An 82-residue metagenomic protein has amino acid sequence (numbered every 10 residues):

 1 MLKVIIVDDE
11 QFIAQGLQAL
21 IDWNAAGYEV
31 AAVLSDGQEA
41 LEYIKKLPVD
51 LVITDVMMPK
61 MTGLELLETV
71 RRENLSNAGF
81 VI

Functional and structural regions predicted by a protein language model:
V4-I5, L47-I53: Active-site beta3 strand of CheY-like receiver
D8: Conserved acidic carboxylate
Q11-A32: Two-component/phosphorelay signaling modules centered on CheY-like receiver
D36-E39, T62-E65: Acidic catalytic/metal-coordinating carboxylates
L41-I44, I53, L67: Hydrophobic alpha-helical motif in two-component signaling modules
K45-L47, V70-N77: Conserved phosphotransfer cores of two-component systems
M58: Receiver (REC) domain active-site loop signature in two-component systems and cognate sites in sensor histidine kinases
